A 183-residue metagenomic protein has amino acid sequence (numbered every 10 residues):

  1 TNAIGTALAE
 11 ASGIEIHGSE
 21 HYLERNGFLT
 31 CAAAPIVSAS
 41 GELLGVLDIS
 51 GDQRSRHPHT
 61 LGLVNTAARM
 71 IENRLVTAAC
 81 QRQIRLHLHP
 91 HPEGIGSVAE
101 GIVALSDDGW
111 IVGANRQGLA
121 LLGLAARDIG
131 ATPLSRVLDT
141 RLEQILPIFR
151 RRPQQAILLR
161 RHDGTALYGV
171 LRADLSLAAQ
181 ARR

Functional and structural regions predicted by a protein language model:
T1, P58, L63-A68, H91 (+1 more regions): PAS-family sensory domains
T1-S19: Regulatory sensory and allosteric helical modules in signal-transduction proteins and certain transcription factors
I4-G5, E20, A33-A34, P92-E93: A generic local secondary-structure boundary/capping motif
A9, V46, S50-G96, A120 (+1 more regions): Juxtadomain coupling helices with adjacent low-complexity linkers
S19-E20, F28-A33, P133, V137-R182: PAS-family sensory/regulatory modules and their coupling/dimerization elements
E20-Q53: Extended hydrophobic
P92, R182-R183: Regulatory hinge/linker segments at domain boundaries that couple sensory/effector modules to output domains
